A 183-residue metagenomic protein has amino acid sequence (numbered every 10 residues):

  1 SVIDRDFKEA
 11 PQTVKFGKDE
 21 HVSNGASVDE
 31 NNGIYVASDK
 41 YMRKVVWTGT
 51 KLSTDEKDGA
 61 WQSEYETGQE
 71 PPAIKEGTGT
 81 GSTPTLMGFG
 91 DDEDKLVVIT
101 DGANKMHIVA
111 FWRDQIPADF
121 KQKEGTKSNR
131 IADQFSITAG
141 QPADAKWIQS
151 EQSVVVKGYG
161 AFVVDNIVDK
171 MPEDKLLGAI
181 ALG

Functional and structural regions predicted by a protein language model:
S1-S23, S27-G183: Extracytoplasmic/lumenal domain signature
